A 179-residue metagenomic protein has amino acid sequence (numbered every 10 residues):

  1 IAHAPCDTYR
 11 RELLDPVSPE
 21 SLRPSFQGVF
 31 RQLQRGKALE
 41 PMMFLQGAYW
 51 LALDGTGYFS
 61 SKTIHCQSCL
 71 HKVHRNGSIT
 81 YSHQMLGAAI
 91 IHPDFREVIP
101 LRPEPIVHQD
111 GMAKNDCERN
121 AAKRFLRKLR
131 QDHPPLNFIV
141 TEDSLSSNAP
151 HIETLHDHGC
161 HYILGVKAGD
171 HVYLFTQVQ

Functional and structural regions predicted by a protein language model:
I1, C6, R10, G47-Y58 (+4 more regions): Short, conserved catalytic/metal-binding motifs centered on acidic residues
I1, K37-P41, R130-H133: Alpha-helix termini
A2, L14, K114: Catalytic cores of large soluble enzymes that bind and process phosphate-bearing ligands
C6, C66-C69, F95, C117 (+1 more regions): Generic recognition of cysteine residues
R11-F95: Active-site-proximal, Lys/Arg-enriched surface segment that forms a nucleic-acid-binding/basic interface patch
V73-N137: Electropositive, glycine- and tryptophan-enriched low-complexity nucleic-acid-binding patches
H108-Q179: An internal, acidic/charged active-site-proximal segment that coordinates divalent cations and/or engages
